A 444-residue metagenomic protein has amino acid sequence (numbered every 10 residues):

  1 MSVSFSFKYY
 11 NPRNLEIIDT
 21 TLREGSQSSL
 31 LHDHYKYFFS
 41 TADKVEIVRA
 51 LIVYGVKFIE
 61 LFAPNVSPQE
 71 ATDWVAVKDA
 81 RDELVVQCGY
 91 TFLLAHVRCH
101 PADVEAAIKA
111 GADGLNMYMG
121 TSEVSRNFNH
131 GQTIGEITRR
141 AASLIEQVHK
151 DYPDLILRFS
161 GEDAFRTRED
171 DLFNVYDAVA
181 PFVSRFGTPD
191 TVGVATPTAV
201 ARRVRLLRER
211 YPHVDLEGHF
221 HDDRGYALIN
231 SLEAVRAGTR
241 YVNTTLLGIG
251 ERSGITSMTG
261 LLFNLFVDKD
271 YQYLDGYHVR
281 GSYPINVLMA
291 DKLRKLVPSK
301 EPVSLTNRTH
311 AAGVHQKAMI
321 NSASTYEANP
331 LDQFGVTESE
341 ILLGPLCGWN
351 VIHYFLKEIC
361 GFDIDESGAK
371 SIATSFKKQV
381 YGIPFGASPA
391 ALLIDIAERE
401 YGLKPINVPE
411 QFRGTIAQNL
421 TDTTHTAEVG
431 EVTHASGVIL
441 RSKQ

Functional and structural regions predicted by a protein language model:
M1-P101, L343, C347, H353 (+2 more regions): N-terminal capping/small domains of soluble enzymes
S2-R23, K269-K443: A mid-to-C-terminal "edge-of-domain" accessory segment
I17, Q27-F58, H100-H213, L232-A237: Alpha/beta enzyme core
L22, A63-P64, R98-C99, M119-S122 (+5 more regions): Short, ordered loop/turn segments at secondary-structure junctions
I59-F62, F92-A95, R158-G161, E217-H219 (+1 more regions): Short catalytic-loop micro-motif centered on adjacent basic/acidic residues
P68-V97, T138-Y152, A201-G218, F263 (+1 more regions): Alpha-helix-loop-beta-strand connector modules within alpha/beta enzyme cores
L93-P101, D163-F165, D215-Y226: Glycine-rich beta-to-alpha transition loops that act as phosphate-gripper elements at the mouths of alpha/beta enzyme
A195-N321: Catalytic alpha/beta core domains of metabolic enzymes, predominantly
